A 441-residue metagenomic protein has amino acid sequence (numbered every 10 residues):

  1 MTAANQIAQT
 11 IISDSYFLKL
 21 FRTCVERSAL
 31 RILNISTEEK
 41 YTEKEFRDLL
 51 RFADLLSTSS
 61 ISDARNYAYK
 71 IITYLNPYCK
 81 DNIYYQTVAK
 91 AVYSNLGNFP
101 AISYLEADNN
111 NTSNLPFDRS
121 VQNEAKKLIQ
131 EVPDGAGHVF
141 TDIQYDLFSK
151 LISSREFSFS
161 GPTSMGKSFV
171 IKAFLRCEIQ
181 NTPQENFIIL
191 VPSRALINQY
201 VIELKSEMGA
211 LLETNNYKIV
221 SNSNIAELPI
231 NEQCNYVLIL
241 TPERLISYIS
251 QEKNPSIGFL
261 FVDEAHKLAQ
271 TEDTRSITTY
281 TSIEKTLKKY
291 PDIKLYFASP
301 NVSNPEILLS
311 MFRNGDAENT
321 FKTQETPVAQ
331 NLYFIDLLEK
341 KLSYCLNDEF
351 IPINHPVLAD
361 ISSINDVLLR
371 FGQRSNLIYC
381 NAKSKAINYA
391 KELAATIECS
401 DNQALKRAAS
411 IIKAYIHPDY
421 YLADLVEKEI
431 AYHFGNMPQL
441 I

Functional and structural regions predicted by a protein language model:
M1-I441: N-terminal helicase ATP-binding lobe
